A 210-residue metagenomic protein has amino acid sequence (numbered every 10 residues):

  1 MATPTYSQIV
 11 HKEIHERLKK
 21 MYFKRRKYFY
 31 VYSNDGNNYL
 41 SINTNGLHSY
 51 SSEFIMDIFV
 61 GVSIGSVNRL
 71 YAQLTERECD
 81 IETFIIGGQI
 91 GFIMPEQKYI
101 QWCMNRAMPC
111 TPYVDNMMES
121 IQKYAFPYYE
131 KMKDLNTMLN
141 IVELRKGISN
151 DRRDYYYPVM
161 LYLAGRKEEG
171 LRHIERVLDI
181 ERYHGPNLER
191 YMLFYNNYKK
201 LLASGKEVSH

Functional and structural regions predicted by a protein language model:
A2-T3, S33-H210: Intrinsically disordered, low-complexity regulatory regions enriched in serine/threonine/proline and acidic residues
P4-R26: Amphipathic alpha-helical segments
K27-Y32: Acidic carboxylate-rich catalytic motifs and surrounding loops in phosphoryl-/glycosyl-chemistry enzymes
